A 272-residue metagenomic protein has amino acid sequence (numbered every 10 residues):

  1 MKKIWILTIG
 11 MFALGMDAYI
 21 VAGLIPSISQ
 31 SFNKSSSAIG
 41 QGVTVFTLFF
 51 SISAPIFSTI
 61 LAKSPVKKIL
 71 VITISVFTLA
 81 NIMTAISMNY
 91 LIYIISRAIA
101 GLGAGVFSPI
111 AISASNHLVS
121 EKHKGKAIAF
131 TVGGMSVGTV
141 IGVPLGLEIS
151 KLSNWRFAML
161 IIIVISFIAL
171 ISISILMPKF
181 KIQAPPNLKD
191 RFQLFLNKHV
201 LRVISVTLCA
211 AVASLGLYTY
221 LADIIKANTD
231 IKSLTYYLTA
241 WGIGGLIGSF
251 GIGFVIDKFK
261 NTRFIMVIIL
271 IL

Functional and structural regions predicted by a protein language model:
K3-S36, A54-F57, L217-A222: Extracytoplasmic
Y19, T47-P55, T139-V140, G242-F250: Residue-level signature of mid-helix packing/kink "hotspots" within the transmembrane helices of 12-pass Major
I52-L91: Conserved MFS/SLC helix-loop-helix module at the cytosolic interface between two early adjacent transmembrane helices
A54-P65, S249-N261: Helix-to-loop junctions at the C-terminal end of transmembrane segments in multipass secondary transporters
I92, E121, F130-I175, Y220 (+1 more regions): Helix-loop-helix hairpin linking two adjacent transmembrane segments in secondary transporters
S96-G134: Cytoplasmic helix-loop-helix junction between adjacent transmembrane helices in 12-TM secondary transporters
M177-V203: Juxtamembrane intracellular "pre-TM" segments in multi-pass secondary transporters
L201-T239: Extracytoplasmic gate region of multi-pass secondary transporters
